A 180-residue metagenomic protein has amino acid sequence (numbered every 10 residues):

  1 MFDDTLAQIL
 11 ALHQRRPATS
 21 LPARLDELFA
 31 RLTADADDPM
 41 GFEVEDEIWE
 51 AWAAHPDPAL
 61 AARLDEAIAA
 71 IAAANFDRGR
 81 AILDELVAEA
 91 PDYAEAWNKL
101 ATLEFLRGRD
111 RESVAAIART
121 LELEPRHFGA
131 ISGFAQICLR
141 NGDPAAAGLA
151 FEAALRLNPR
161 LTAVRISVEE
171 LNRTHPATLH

Functional and structural regions predicted by a protein language model:
M1-P58: Long, contiguous interaction/recruitment modules in multidomain scaffold/adaptor proteins
A30-D35, P144-R173: TPR/TPR-like (Sel1-like) alpha-helical repeat modules
P39-F42, D77, R111, A145: Residue register within tetratricopeptide repeats
D46-W49, D84, A118, E152: Alpha-solenoid helical repeat scaffolds
D57-G129: Alpha-helical adaptor scaffolds
